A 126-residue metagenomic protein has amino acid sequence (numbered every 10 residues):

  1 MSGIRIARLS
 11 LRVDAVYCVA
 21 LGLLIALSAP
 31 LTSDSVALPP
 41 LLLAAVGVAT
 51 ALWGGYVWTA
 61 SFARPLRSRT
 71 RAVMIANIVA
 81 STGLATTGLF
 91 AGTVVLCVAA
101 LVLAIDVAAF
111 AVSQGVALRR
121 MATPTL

Functional and structural regions predicted by a protein language model:
S2-L9, G55-P65, A111-L118: C-terminal ends of transmembrane helices
I4-L41: Membrane-helix boundary elements
V13-V16, V48, I75-V79, I105: Hydrophobic residues within alpha-helical transmembrane segments of multi-pass solute transporters/permease subunits
L38-A51, C97-I105: Structural signature of hydrophobic alpha-helical transmembrane segments
S61-R64, T82-L101: Membrane-helix boundary connector in multi-pass membrane proteins
R71-T86: Hydrophobic alpha-helical membrane segments
L89-G92, I105-L126: Membrane-water interface at the C-terminal end of transmembrane alpha helices
